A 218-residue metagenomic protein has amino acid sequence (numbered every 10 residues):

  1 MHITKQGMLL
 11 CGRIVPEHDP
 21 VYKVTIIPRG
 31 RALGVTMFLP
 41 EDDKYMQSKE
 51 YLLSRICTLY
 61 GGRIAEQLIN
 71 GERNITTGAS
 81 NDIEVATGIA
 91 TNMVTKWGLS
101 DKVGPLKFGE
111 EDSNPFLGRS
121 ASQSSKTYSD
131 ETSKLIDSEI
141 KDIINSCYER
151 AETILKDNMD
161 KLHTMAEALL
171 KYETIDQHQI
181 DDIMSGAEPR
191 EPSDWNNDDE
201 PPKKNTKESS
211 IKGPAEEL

Functional and structural regions predicted by a protein language model:
M1-L218: Soluble catalytic regions of large protease machineries
